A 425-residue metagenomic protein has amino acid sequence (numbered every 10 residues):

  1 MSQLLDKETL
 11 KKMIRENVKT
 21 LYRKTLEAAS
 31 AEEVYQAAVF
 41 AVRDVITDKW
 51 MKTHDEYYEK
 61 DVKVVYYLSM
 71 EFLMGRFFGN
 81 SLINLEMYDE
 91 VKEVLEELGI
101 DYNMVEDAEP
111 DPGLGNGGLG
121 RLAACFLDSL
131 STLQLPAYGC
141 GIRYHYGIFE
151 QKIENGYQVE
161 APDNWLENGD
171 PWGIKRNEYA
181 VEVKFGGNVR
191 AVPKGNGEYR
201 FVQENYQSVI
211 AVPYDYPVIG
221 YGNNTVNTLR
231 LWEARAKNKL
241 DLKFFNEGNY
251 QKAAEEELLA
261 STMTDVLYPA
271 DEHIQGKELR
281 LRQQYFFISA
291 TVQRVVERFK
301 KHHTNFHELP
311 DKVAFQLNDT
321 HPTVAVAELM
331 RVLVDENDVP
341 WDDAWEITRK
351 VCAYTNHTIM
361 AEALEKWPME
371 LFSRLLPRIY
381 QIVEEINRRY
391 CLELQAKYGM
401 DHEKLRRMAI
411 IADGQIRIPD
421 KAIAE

Functional and structural regions predicted by a protein language model:
M1-E425: A conserved ligand/cofactor-binding region detector
